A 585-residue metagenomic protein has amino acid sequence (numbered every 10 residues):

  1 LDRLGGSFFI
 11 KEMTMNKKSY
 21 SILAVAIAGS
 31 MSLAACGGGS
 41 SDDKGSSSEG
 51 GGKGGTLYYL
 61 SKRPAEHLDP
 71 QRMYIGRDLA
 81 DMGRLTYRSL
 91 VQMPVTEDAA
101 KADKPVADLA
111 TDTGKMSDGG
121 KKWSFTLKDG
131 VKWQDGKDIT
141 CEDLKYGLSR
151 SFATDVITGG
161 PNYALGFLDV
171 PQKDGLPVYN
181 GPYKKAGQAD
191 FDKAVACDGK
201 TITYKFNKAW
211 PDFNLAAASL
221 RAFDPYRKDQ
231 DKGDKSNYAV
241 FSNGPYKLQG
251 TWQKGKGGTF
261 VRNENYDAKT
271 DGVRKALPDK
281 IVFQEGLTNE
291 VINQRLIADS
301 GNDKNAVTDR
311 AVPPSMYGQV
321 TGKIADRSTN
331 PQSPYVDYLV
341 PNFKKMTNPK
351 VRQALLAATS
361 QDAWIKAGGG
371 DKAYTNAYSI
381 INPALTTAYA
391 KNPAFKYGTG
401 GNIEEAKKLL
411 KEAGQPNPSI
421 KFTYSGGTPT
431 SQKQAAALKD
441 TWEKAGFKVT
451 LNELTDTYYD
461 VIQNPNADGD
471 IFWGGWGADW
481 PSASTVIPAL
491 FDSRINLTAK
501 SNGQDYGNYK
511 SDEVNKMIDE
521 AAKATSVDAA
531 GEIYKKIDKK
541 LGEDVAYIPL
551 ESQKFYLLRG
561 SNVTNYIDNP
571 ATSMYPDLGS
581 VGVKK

Functional and structural regions predicted by a protein language model:
L60-D118, F241: N-terminal lobe/hinge region of extracytoplasmic solute-binding protein
D69, T329, K344-T386, Q434 (+1 more regions): Periplasmic-binding protein-like
V95-T96, K205-A276, K280: Gly/Pro-rich hinge or "lid" segments in bacterial periplasmic/extracellular proteins
T126, K145, R150-Y226: Surface-exposed binding/hinge segments that line and control ligand-binding clefts or catalytic entry sites
K193-V195, L451-Y459, P488-S561, K585: Extracytoplasmic/peripheral linker and loop segments enriched in polar/acidic and small residues with frequent Thr/Pro
Q249-V261, V282-K344, A367: Extracellular/periplasmic solute-recognition and catalytic clefts
K372-E412, G427-K433: Structural transition elements
L557-K585: Long beta-strand-rich cores associated with HINT superfamily self-processing modules
